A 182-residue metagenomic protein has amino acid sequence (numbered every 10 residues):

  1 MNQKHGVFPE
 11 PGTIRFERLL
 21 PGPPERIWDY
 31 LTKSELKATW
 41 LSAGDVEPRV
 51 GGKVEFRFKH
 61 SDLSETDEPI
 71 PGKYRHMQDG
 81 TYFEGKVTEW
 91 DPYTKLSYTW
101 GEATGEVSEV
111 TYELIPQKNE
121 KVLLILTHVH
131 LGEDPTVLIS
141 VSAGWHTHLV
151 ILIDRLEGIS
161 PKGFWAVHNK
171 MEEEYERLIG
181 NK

Functional and structural regions predicted by a protein language model:
M1-R49, K53: Hydrophobic ligand-binding cavity/cleft-lining segments
R15, E35-G80, A166-K170: Short beta-edge strand/loop motif at the mouth of beta-sheet-based domains
R18, G44, Y82-T88, E109-P116: Hydrophobic/aromatic beta-strand elements that line small-molecule binding cavities or substrate pockets in beta-rich
P24-E25, E47-V50, T88-T94, E113-L123: A short, structured loop/turn motif at beta-sheet edges
I27, K37, V54, V87 (+4 more regions): Hydrophobic pocket/interface hotspot
V54-F56, P71-Y74, S97-A103, L126: Short beta-strand segments that buttress and anchor functional surface loops
T99-L152: Beta-strand/loop substructures that line and gate deep hydrophobic ligand-binding cavities in soluble
V129-K182: A conserved amphipathic terminal alpha-helix motif
